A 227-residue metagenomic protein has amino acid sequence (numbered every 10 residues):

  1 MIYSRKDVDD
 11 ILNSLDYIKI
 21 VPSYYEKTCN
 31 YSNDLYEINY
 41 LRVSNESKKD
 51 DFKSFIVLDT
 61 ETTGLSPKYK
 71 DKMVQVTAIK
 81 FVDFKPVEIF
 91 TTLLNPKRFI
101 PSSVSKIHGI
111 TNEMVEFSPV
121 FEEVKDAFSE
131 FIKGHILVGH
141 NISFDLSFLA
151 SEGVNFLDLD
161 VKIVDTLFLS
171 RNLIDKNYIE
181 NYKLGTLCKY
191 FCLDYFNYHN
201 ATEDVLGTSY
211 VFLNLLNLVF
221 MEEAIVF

Functional and structural regions predicted by a protein language model:
M1-S54: N-terminal accessory regions of nucleic-acid-interacting proteins
L35, N39-K162, D175-H199: Conserved non-catalytic scaffold segment of RNase H-like nuclease domains
T62-G64, F168, G207: Short, glycine/acidic-enriched loop or turn micro-motifs at the edges of active sites
S151-V154, L213, N217: Short, well-ordered alpha-helices that flank and scaffold nucleotide-derived cofactor binding pockets
F168-R171, K189, Y210-L213: Generic alpha-helical structural context detector
N200-L213: Acidic, divalent-metal-coordinating active-site segment for phosphoryl/phosphodiester hydrolysis, typified by short
N214-F227: Mixed-charge, glycine-rich, non-catalytic linkers/tails in nucleic-acid processing enzymes
